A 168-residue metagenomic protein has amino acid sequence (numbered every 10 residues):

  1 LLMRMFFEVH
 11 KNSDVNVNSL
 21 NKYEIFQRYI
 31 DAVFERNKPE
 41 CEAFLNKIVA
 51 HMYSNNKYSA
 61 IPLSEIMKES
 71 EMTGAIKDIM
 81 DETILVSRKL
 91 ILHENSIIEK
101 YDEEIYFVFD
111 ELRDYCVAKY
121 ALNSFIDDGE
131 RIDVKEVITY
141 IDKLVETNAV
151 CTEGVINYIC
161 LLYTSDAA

Functional and structural regions predicted by a protein language model:
L1-V145: Extended hydrophobic
A43, V150-G154: Residues within HEAT/ARM-like alpha-solenoid scaffolds
Y163-A168: Conserved small/polar residues in nucleotide/adenosyl-binding loops
